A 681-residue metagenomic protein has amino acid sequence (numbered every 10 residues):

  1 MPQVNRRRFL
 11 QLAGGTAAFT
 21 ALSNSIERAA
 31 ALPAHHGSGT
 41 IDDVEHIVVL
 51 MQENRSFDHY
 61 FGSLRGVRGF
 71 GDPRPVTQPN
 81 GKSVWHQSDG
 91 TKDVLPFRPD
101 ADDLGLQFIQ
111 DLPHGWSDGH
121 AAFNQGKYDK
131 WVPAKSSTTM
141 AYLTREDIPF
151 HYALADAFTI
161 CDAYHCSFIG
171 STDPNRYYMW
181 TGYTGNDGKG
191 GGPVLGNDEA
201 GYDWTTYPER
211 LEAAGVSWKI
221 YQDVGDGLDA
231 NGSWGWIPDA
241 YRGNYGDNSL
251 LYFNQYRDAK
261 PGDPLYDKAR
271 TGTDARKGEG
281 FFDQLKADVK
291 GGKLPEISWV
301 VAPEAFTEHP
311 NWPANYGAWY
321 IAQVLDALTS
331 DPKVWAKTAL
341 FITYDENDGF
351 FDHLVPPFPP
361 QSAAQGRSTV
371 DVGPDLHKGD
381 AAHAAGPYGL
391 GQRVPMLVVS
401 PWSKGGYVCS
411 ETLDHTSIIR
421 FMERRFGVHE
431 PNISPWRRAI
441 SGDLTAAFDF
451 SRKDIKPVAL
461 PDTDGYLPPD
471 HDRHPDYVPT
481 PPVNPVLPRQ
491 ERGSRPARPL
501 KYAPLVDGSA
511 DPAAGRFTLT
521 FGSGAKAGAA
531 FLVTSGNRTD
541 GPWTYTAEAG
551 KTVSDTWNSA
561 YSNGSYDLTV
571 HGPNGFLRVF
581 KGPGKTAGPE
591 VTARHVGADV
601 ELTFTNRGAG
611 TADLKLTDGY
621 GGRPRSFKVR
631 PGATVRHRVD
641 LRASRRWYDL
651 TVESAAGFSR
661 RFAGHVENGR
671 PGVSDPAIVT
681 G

Functional and structural regions predicted by a protein language model:
P2-G681: N-terminal pro-sequences and low-complexity stem/linker regions of secreted or lumenal proteins
